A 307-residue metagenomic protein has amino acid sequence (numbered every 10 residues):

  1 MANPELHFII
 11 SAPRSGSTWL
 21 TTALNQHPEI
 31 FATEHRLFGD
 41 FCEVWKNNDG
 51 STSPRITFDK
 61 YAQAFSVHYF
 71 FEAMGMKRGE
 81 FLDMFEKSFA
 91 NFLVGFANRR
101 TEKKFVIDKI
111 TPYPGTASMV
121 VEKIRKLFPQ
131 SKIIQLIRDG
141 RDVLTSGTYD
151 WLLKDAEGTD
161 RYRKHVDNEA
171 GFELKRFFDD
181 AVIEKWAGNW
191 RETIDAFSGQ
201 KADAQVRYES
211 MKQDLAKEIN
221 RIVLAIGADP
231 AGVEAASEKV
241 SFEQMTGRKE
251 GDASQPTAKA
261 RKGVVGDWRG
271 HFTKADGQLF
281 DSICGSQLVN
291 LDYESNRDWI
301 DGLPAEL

Functional and structural regions predicted by a protein language model:
S11: The Walker A (P-loop) glycine that initiates the GxxxxGKT/S ATP-binding motif of P-loop NTPases
T18-I30: A conserved segment at the C-terminal end of the G1
F31-V120, K126-L127, A156-R176, R261: PAPS-dependent sulfation machinery
S51-I56, K154-A181, A236-C284: PAPS-dependent sulfotransferase catalytic core
F85-R100, V143-I226, S282: PAPS-dependent sulfotransferase catalytic domain
I124-Y149, F280: Conserved phosphate-donor/acceptor-positioning beta-strand/loop module used by diverse small-molecule
Q135, G140, S198-K274, Q278: The conserved 3'-phosphoadenosine-5'-phosphosulfate
W268-L307: C-terminal accessory extensions appended to soluble enzyme cores
